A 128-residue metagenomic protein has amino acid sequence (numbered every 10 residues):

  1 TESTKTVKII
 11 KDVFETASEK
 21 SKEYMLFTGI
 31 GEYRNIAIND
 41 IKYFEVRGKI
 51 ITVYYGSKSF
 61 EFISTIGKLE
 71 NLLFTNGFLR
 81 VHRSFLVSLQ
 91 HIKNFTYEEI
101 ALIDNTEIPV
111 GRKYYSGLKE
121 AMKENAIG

Functional and structural regions predicted by a protein language model:
T1: Contiguous mid-protein beta-loop-alpha structural module that forms a pocket-lining wall or clamp of enzyme active
T4-I103, E107-V110: Conserved binding/recognition cores within well-folded domains
M122-E124: ATP/nucleoside-binding phosphotransfer catalytic cores, i.e., glycine-rich phosphate-binding loops
G128: Cytosolic nucleotide-binding catalytic cores of signal-transduction proteins
